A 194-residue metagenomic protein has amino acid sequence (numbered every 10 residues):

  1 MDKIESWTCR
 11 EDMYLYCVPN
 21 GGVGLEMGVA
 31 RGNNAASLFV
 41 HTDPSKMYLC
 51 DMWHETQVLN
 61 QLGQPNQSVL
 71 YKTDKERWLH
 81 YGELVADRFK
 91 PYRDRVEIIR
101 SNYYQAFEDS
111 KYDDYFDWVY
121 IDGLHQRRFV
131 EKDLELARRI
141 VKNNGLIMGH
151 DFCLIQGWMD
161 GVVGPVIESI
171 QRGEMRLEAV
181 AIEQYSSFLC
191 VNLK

Functional and structural regions predicted by a protein language model:
D2-I4, D12-K194: S-adenosylmethionine/decaboxylated-SAM
C9: N-terminal pre-P-loop "Q-motif" helix
